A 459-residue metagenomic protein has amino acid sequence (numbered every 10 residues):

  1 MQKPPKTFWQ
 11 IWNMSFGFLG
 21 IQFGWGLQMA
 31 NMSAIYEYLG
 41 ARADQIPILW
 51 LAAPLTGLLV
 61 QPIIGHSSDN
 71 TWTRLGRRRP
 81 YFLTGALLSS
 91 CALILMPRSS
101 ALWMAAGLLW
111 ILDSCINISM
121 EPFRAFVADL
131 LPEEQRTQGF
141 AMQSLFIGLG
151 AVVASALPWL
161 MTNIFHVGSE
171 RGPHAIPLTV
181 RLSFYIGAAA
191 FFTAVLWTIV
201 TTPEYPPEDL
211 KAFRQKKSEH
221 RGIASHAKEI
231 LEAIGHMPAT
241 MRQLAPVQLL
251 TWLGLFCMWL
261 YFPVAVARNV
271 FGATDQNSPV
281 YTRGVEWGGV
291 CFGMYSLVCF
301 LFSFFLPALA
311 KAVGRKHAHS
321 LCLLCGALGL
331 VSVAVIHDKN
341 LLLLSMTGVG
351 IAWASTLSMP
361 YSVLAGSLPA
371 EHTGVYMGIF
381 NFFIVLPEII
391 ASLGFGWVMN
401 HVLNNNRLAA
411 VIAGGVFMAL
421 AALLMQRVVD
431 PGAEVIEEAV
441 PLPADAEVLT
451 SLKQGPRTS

Functional and structural regions predicted by a protein language model:
M1-W9, S100-G107, I118-S119, F123 (+2 more regions): Intracellular loop-helix junctions on the cytosolic face of multi-pass helical membrane proteins
Q2-P54, R242-V247, T251-Q276: Helix-loop boundary and gating motifs at the non-cytosolic
A43-D44, E133-Q143, V285, L368-F380: Loop-to-transmembrane helix entry/capping segments in MFS-fold secondary transporters and related SLC/MFSD carriers
L59-L75, L301-R315, M399: Helix-to-loop junctions at the C-terminal end of transmembrane segments in multipass secondary transporters
L83-A101, C325-H337: C-terminal ends and interior cores of transmembrane alpha-helices in multi-pass membrane transporters/permeases
A92-M96, S100-S119, L341-S355: Hydrophobic core of transmembrane alpha-helices in multi-pass small-molecule transporters, especially MFS/SLC-type
I118-L131, S355-P369: Intracellular juxtamembrane helix-capping segments at the cytosolic ends of symmetry-related transmembrane helices
A310, K316-P360: C-terminal transmembrane helical hairpin of 12-TM major facilitator-type secondary transporters
